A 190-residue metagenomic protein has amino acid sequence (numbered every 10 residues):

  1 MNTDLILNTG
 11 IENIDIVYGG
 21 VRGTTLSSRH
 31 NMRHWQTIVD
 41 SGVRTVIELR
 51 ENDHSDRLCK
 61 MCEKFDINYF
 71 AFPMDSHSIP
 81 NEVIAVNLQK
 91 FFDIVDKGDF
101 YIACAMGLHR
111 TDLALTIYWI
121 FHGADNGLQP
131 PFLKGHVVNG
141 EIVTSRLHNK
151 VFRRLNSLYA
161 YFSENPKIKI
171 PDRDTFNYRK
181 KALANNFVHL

Functional and structural regions predicted by a protein language model:
M1-Y101, M106, L113-L190: Cys-dependent protein tyrosine phosphatase-like superfamily
